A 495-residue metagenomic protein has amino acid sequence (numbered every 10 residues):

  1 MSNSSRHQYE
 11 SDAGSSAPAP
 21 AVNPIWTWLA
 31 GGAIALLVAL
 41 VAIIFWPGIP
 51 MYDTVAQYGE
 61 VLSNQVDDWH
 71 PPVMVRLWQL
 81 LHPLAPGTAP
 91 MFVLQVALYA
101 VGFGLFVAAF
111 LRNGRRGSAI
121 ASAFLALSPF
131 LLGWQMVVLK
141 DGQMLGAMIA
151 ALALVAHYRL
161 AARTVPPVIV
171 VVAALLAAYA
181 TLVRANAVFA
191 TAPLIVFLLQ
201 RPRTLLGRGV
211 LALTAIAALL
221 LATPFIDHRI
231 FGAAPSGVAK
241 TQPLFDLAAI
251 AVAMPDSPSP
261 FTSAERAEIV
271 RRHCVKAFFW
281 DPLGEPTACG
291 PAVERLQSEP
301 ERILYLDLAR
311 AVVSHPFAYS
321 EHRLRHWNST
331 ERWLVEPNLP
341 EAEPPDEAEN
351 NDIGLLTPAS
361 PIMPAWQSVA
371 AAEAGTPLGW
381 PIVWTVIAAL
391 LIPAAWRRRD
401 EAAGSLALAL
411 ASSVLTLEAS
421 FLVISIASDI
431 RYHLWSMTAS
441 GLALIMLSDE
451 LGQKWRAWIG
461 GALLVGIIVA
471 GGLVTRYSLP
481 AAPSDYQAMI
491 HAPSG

Functional and structural regions predicted by a protein language model:
W26-L29, F106-P129, L145-G146, T164-P167: Transmembrane-helix signature of polytopic, membrane-embedded enzymes that assemble or transfer cell-envelope glycans
A39, I169-R184, I195, L213-L220: Membrane-interface alpha helices of multi-pass inner-membrane proteins
F45-Q57, Q65-L77, L81, A85-P90 (+2 more regions): Extracytoplasmic catalytic/substrate-binding loops of multi-pass membrane glycan-assembly enzymes
L62, L105, M144-A162, V172-A177 (+2 more regions): Specific aromatic-rich, kink-prone transmembrane helix
A89-P90, R325-A411: Membrane-interface anchor segments at the N-terminal boundary of transmembrane helices in multi-pass membrane enzymes
V93-N113, A150: Transmembrane-helix motifs of polytopic, lipid-linked glycan transferases
M136-M144, V183: Short acidic/glycine- and proline-prone juxtamembrane loop motifs at membrane-interface regions of multi-pass membrane
G232-L356: Membrane-proximal stem/loop segments at transmembrane-domain junctions that anchor or position
